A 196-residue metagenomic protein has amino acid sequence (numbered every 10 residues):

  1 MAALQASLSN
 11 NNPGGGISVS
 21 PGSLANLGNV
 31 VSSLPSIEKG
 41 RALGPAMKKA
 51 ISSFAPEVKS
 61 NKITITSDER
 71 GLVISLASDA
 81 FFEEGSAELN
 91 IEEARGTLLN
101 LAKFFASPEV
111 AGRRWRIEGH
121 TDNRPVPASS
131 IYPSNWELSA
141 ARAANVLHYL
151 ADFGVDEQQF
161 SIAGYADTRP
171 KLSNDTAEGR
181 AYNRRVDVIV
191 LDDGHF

Functional and structural regions predicted by a protein language model:
M1-G71, A77-S78, G85: Juxtamembrane linker/hinge segments adjacent to a transmembrane helix in small membrane proteins
S9, P13, A55, K59 (+2 more regions): Sec-exported extracytoplasmic/periplasmic mature domains
V58-K62, S67-V73, A77, V110-G112 (+2 more regions): Extracytoplasmic
F81-N100, P108, H120-F196: Periplasmic OmpA-like peptidoglycan-binding domain that tethers envelope proteins to the cell wall
